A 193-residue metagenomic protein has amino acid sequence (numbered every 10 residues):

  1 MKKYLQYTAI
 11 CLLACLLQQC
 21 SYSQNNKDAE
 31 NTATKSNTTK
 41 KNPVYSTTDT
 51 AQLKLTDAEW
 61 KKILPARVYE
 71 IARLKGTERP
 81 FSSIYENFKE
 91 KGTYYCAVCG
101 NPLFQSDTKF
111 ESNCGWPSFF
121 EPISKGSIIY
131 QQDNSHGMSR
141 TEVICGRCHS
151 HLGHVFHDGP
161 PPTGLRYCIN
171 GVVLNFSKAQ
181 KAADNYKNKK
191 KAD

Functional and structural regions predicted by a protein language model:
M1-T32: Bacterial Sec-dependent N-terminal signal peptides
Y4-L5, A29, N37, K189-K191: Residue-level detector of intrinsically disordered/flexible regions characterized by low predicted structural confidence
D28-N31, K41, G137: Short hydrophobic/aromatic-rich motifs at helix boundaries and adjacent loops
K35-T56: Short, contiguous pre-domain boundary segments
T39, Q52, K61-I63, V68-Y95 (+1 more regions): A short Gly-Trp-Pro
